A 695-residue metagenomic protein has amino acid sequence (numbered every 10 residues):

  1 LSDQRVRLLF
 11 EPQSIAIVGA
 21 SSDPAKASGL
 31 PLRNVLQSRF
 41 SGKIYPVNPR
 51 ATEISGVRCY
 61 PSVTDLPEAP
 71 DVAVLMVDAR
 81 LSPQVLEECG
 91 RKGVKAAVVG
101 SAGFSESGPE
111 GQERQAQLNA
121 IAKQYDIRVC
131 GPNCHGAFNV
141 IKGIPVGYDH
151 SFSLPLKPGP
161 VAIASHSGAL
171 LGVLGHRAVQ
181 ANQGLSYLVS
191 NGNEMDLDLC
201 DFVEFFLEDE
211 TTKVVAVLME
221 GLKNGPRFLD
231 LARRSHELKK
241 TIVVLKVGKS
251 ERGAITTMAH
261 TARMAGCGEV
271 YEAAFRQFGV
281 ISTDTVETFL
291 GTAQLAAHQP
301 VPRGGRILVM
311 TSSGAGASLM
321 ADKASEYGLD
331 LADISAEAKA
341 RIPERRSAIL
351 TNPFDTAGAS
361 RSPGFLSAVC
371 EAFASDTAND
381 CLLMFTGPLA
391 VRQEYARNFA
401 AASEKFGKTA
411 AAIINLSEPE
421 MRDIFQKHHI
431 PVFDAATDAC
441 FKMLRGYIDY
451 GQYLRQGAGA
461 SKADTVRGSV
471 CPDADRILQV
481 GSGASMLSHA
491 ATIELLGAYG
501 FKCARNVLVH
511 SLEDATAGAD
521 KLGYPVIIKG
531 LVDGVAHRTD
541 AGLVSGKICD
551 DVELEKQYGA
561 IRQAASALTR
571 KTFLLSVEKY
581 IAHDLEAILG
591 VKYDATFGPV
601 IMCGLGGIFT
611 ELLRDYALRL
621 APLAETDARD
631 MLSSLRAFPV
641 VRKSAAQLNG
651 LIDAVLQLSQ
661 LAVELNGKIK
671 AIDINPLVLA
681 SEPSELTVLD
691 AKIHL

Functional and structural regions predicted by a protein language model:
L1-L695: Catalytic-core regions of core metabolic enzymes, especially those transforming organic acids/acyl-group intermediates
